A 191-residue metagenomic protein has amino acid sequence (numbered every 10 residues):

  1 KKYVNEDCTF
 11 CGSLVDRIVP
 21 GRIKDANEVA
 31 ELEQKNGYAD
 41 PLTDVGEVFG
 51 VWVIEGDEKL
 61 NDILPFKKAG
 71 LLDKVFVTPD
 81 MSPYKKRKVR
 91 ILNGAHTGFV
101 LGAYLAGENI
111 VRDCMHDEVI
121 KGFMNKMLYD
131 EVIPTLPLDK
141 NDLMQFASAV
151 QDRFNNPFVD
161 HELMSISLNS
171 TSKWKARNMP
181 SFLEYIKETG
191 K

Functional and structural regions predicted by a protein language model:
K1-K191: Substrate/ligand-engaging "lid" and interaction regions
